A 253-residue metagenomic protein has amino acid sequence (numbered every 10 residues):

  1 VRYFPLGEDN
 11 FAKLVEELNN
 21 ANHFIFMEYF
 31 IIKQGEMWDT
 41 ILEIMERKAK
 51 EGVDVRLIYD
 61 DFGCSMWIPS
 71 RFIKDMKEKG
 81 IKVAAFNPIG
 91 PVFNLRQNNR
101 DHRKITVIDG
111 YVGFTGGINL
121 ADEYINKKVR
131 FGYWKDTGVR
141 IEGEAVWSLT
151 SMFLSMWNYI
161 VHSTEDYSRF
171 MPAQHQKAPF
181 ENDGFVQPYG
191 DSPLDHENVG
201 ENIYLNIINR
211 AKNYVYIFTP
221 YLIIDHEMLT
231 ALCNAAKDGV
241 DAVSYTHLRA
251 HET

Functional and structural regions predicted by a protein language model:
V1-N202, N206, R210, N234-K237 (+1 more regions): N-terminal localization/anchoring segments of enzymes in phospholipid and broader phosphate metabolism
F30, P220-Y221: Glycine- and other small-residue-rich loops at beta-strand/loop junctions that grip anionic moieties
E197-N198, I217-F218, I224-D225: Conserved small/aromatic sequence motifs within transmembrane helices
Y221-V240: Helical hairpin unit composed of two closely spaced alpha helices linked by a short loop
T246-T253: Conserved small/polar residues in nucleotide/adenosyl-binding loops
